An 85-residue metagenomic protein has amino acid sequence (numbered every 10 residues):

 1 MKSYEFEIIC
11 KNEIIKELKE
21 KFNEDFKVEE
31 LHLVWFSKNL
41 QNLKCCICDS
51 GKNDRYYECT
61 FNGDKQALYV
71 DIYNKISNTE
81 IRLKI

Functional and structural regions predicted by a protein language model:
M1-E20: N-terminal trafficking/processing presequences and adjacent post-cleavage segments of proteins routed to secretion
I8, V28-L33, I81: Hydrophobic transmembrane signal anchors and adjacent membrane-proximal interface regions, especially in viral
K19-E20, E24-L31, N42: Central antiparallel beta-sheet cores of small beta-barrel/beta-sandwich binding domains
L31-L68: Amphipathic, interaction-prone secondary-structure segments
K65-I85: A short, surface-exposed interaction/processing loop segment used at functional sites
